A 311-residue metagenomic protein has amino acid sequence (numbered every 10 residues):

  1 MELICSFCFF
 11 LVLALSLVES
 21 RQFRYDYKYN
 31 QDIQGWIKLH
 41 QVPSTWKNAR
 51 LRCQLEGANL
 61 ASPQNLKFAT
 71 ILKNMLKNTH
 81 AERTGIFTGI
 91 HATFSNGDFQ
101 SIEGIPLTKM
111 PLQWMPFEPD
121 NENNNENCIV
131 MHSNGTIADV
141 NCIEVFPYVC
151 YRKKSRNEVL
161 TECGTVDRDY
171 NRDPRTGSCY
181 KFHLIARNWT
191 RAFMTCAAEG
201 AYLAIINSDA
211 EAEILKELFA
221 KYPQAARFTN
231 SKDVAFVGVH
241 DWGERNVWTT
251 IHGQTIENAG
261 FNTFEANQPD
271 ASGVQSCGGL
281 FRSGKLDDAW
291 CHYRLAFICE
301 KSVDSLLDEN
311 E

Functional and structural regions predicted by a protein language model:
E2-E311: Extracellular, disulfide-bonded carbohydrate-recognition/adhesion ectodomains, dominated by C-type lectin-like domains
